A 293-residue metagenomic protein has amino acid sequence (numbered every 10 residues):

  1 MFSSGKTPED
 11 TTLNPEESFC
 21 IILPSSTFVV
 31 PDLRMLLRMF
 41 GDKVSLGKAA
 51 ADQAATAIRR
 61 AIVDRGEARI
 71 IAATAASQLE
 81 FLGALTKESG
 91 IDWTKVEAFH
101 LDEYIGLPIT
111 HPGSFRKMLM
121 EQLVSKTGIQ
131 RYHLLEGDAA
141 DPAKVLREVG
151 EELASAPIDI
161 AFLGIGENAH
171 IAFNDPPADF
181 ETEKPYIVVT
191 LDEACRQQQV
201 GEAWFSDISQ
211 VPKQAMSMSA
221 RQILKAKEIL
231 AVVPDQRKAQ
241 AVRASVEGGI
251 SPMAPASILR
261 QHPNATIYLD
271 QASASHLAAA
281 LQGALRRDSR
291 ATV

Functional and structural regions predicted by a protein language model:
F2, T12-P15: Alpha-helix boundary/capping motif
F28-I70: N-terminal glycine-/serine-/threonine-rich phosphate-binding loop
L33, D92-F162, R287-T292: Ligand-binding beta-strand-loop-alpha-helix segment within the catalytic cores of soluble metabolic enzymes
R59-S89: Glycine-rich N-terminal segment of FAD-binding domains in flavoprotein oxidoreductases, spanning the beta-loop-helix
I71-A75, H100, L135-E136, F162-I165 (+2 more regions): Short beta-strand segments
A172-M218: Class I SAM-dependent methyltransferase SAM-binding "motif I" and its flanking Rossmann-like core
M218-R221, K225-V293: ATP/nucleoside-binding phosphotransfer catalytic cores, i.e., glycine-rich phosphate-binding loops
